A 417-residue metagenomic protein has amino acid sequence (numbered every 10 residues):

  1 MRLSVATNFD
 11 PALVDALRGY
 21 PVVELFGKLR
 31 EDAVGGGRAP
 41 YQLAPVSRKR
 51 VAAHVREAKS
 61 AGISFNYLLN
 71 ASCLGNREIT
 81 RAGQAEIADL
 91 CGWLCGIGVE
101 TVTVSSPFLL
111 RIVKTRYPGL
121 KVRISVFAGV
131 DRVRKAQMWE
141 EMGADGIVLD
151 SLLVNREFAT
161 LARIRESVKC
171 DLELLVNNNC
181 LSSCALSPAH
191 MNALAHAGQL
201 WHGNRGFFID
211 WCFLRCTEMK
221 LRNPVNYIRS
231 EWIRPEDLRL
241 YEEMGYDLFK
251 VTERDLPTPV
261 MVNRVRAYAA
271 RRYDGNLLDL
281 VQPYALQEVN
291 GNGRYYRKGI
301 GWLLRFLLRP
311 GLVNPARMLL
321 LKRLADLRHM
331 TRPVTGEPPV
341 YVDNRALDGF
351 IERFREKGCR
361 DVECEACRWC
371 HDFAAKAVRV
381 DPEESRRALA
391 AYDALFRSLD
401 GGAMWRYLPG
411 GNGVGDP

Functional and structural regions predicted by a protein language model:
M1-V130, K135, V148, L152-K250 (+1 more regions): Active-site pocket-lining/capping segments in soluble small-molecule metabolic enzymes
G143-A144: As written
